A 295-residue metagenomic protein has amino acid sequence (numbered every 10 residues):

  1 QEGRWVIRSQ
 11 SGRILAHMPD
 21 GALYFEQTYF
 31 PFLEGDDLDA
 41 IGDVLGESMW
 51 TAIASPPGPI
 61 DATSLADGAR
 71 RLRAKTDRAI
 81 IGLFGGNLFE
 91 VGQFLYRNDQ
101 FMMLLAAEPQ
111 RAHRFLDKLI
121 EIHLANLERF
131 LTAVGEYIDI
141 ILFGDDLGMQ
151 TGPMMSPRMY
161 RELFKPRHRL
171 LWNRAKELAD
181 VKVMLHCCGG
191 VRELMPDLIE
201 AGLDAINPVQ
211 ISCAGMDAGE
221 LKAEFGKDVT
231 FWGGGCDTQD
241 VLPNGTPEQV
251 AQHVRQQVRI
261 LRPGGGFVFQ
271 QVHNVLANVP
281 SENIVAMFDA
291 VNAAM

Functional and structural regions predicted by a protein language model:
Q1-M295: Catalytic cores of TIM-barrel enzymes
